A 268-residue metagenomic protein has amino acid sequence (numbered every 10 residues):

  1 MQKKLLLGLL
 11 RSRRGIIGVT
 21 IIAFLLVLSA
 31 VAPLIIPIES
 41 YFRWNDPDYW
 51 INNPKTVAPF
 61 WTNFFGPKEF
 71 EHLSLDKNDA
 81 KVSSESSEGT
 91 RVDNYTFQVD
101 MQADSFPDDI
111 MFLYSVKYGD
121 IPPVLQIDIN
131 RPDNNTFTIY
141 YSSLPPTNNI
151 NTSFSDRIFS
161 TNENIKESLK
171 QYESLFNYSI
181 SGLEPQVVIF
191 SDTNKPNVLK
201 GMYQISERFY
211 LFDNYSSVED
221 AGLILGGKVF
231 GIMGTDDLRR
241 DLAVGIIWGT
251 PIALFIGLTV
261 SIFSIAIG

Functional and structural regions predicted by a protein language model:
M1-G257, S264: Gly/Trp-centered helix-boundary motif
